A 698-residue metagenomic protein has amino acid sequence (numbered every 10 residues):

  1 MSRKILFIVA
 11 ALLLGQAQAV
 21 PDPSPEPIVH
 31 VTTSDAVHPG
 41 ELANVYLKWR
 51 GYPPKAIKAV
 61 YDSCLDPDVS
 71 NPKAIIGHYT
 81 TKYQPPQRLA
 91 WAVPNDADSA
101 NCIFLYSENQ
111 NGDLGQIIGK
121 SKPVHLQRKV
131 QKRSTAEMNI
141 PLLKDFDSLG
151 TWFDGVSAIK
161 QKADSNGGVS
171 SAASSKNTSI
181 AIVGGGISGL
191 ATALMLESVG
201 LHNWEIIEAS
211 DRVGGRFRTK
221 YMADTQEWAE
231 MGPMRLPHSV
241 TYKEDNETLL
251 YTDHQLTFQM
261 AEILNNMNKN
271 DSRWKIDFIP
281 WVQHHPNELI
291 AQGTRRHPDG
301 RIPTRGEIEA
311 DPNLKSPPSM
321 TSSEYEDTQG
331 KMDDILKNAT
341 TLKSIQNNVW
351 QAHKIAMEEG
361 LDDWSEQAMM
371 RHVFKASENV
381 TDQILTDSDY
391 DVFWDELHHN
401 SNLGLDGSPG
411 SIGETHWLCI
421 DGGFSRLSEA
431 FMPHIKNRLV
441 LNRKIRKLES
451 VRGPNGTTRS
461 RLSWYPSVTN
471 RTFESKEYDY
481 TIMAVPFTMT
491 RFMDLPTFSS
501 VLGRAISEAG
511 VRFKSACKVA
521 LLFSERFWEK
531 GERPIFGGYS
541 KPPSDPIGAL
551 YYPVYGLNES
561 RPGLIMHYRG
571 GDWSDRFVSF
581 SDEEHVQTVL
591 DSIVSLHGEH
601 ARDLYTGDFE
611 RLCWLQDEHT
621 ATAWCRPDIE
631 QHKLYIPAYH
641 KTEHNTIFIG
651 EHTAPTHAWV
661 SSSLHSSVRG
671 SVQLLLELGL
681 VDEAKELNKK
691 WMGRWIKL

Functional and structural regions predicted by a protein language model:
M1-P21: Fungal secretory targeting signals
A17-Y46, S165-V169: Short, compositionally biased P/S/T/A/G/V-rich stretches that sit at domain boundaries
D35-P53, Y61-T80, R88-A92, A100-D113 (+3 more regions): Conserved flavin/dinucleotide-binding core of flavoenzymes
D154-T178: A short, basic/flexible loop-to-alpha-helix module at the beginning of a structural domain
A172-K331: N-terminal glycine-rich phosphate/pyrophosphate-binding loop and immediately adjacent elements
Q329-S460, P466-V468, E477, M489-T490 (+1 more regions): Active-site/ligand-binding neighborhood in enzyme catalytic cores
L441-Y568: Mid-domain catalytic core of redox enzymes that form a hydrophobic substrate pocket/lid adjacent to a catalytic redox
